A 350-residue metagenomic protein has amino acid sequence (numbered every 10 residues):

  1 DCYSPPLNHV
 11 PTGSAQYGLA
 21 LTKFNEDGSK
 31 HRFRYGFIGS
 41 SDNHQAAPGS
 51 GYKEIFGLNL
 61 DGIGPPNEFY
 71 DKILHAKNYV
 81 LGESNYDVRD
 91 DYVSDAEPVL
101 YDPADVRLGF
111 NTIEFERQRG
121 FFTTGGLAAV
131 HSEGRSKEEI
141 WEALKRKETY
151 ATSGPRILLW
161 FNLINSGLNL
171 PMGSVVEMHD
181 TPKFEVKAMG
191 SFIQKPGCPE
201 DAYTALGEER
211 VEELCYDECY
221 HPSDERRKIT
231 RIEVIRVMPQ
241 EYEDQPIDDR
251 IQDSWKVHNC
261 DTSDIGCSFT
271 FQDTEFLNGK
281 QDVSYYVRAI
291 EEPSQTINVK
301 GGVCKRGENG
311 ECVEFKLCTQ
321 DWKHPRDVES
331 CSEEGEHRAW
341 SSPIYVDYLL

Functional and structural regions predicted by a protein language model:
D1-L350: C-terminal functional module detector
